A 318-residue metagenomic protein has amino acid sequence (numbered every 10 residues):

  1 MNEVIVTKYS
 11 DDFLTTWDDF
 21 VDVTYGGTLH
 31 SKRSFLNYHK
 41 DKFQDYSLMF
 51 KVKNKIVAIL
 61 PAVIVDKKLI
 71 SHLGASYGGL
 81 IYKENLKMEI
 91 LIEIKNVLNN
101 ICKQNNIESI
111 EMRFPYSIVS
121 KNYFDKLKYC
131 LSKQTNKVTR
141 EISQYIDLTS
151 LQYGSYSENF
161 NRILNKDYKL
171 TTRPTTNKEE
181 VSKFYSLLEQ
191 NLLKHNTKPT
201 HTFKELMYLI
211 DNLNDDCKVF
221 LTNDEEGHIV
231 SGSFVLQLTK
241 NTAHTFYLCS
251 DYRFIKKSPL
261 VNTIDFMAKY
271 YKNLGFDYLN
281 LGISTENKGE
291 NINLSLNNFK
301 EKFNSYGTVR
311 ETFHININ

Functional and structural regions predicted by a protein language model:
M1-D11, T308, N316-N318: Short, Lys/Arg-enriched, disordered terminal segments
E3-K53, V57-K68, F114-S143, T149-F254: A conserved beta-strand-loop-helix scaffold within acyl/acetyltransferase catalytic domains
F43-D45, Q104-I107, N273-F276: Short, high-confidence coil segments that cap the C-terminus of an alpha-helix and link into the following beta-strand
M49-K51, I59-A62, I81-N99, Y208 (+1 more regions): Aromatic (often tryptophan-rich) hydrophobic motifs at membrane interfaces
K68-L73, L296: Short, flexible, mixed-charge acidic loops at enzyme active sites
L73-K121: A gly/proline- and charged-residue-enriched helix-loop-helix capping module
L73-Y77, T139, T308: Short, solvent-exposed loop/turn segments at the edges of secondary structure
